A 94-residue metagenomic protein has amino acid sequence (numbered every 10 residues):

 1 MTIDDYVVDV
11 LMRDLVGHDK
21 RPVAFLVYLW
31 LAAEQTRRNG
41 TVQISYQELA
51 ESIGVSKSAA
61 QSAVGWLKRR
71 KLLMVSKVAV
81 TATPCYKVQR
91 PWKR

Functional and structural regions predicted by a protein language model:
M1-S52, T81-A82: Short recognition helix of helix-turn-helix/winged-helix DNA-binding domains
K57, Q61-R94: Winged-helix/helix-turn-helix nucleic-acid-interaction surface
